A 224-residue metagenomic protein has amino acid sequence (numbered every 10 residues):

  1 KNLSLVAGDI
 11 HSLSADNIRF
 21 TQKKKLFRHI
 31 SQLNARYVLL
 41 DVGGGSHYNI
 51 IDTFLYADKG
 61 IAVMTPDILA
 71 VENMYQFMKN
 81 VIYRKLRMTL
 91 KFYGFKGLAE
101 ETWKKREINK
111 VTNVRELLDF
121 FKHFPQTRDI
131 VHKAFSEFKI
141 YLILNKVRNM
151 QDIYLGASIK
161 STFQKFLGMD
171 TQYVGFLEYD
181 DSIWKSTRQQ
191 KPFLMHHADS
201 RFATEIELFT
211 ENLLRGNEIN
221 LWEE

Functional and structural regions predicted by a protein language model:
K1-R36, F92, K105-I108, K133-K139 (+1 more regions): P-loop/Walker-type NTP enzyme "switch/lid" segment
D16, V42, S46-T53: Conserved ATPase-coupling elements of RecA-like P-loop NTPase cores
K23, F27-N34, Y48-L69: Inter-motif core of Ras-like GTPase G domains
I30, H47-Y48, F54, V71-R87 (+1 more regions): Conserved C-terminal guanine-recognition region of P-loop GTPase G domains, centered on the G4
T65-P66, K91-I108, I130, I140-I153 (+1 more regions): G-domain G4 guanine-recognition motif of GTPases
Q76, I82, R87-L118, T127-D129: Conserved phosphate-handling catalytic cores of large alpha/beta enzymes
E137, L144-K146, Q164-P192: Beta-strand-loop-alpha "switch" segments that mediate conformational coupling across diverse proteins
W184, R188-E224: NTP-binding/hydrolysis catalytic cores, primarily Walker-type P-loop NTPases
